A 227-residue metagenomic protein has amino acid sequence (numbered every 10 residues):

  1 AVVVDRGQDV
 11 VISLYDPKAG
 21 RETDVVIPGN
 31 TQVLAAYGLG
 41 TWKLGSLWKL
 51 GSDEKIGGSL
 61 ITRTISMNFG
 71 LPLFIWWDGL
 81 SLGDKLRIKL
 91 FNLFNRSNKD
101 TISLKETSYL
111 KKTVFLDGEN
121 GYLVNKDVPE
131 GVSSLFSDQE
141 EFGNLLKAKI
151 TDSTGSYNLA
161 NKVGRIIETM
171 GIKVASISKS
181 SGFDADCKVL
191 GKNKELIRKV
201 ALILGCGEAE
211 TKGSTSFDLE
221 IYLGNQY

Functional and structural regions predicted by a protein language model:
A1-Y227: Non-catalytic, solvent-exposed segments at the cell envelope interface
